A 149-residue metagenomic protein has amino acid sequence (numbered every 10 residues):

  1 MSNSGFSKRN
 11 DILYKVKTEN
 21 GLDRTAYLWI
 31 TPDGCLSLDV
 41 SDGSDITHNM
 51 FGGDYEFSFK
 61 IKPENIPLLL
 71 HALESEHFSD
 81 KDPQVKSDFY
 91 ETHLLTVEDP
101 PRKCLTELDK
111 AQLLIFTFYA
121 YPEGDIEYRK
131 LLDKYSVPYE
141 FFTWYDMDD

Functional and structural regions predicted by a protein language model:
M1, N20-G21, G52: Intrinsic-disorder/low-complexity loop/linker signature
S2-V16: Short, hydrophobic/aromatic-rich segments at coil-to-beta transitions
K8, R24, S37, Y55-E56 (+1 more regions): Polar low-complexity intrinsically disordered regions enriched in Ser/Thr and small residues
N10-Y14, S44, H48, F59 (+2 more regions): Residue-level marker of intrinsically disordered, low-complexity segments enriched for small/polar residues
I12, V16-L36: Amphipathic, interaction-prone secondary-structure segments
Y27-W29, M50-Y55, A72-E76: Surface-exposed beta-strand edges and their flanking turn/coil or helix-capping segments
G34-E64: Intrinsically disordered, low-complexity regulatory segments enriched in Ser/Thr/Pro and charged residues
P63-D149: Low-complexity intrinsically disordered segments
